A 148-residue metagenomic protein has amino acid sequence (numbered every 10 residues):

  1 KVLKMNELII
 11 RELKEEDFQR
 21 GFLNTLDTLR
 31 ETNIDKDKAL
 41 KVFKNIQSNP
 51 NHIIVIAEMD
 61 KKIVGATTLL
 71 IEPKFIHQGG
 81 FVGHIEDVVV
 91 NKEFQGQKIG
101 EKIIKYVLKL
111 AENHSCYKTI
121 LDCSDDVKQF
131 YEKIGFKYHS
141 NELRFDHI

Functional and structural regions predicted by a protein language model:
L3-K41: Short amphipathic alpha-helix that is part of the acyltransferase structural core
K44-I56, H84: A short helix-loop-beta-strand connector motif used in the catalytic cores of GNAT acetyltransferases and, in some
I56, K62-I71, V89: Conserved beta-strand in the GNAT
P73-I85, Q95, H139: A conserved beta-turn-beta hairpin within the catalytic core of GNAT-like acetyltransferases that forms part
V90, G96-K109: Conserved acetyl-CoA-binding loop-helix of GNAT-fold acetyltransferases
A111-C123: Conserved GNAT acetyl-CoA-binding A-motif
I120-Q129, R144-I148: Conserved beta-strand-loop-alpha-helix junction that forms the acyl-donor binding cleft
E132-E142: Conserved acetyl-CoA-binding loop of GNAT-fold acetyltransferases
